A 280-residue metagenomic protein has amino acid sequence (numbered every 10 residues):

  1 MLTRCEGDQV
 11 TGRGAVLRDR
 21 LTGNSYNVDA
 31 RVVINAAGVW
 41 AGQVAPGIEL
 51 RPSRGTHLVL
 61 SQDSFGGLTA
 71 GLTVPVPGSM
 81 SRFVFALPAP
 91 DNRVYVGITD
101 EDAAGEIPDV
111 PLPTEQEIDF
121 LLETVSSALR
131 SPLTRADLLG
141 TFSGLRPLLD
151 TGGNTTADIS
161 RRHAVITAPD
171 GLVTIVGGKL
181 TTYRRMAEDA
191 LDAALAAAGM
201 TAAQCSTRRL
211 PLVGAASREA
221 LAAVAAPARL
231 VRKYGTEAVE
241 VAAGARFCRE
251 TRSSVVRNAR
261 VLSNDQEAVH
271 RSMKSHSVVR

Functional and structural regions predicted by a protein language model:
M1-G14: A conserved short coil-to-beta-strand element within the FAD-binding core of flavoproteins
E6, F83-A86, A164: Short, surface-exposed charged micro-motifs
A15-D19: Short beta-strand segments that buttress and anchor functional surface loops
L21-V32: Core beta-strand elements of the Rossmann-like FAD/NAD(P) dinucleotide-binding domain in flavoenzyme oxidoreductases
Y26-V28, L72-V76: Generic detection of short hydrophobic beta-strand segments and adjacent strand-loop junctions
A37-A41, L60-L68, P75-S79, A89-R93 (+1 more regions): C-terminal accessory subdomains/tails of enzymes that are appended
Q43-L58: Glycine-rich beta-alpha-beta "Rossmann" dinucleotide-binding loop(s) and their flanking helix/strand
